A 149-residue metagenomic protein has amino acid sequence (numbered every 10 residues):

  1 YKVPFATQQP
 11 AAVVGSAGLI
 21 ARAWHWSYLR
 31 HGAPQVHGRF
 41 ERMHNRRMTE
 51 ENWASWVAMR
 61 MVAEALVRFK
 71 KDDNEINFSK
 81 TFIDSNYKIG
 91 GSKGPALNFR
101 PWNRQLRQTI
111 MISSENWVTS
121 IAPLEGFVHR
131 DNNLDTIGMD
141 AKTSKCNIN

Functional and structural regions predicted by a protein language model:
Y1-N149: Extracytosolic ligand-binding ectodomains
